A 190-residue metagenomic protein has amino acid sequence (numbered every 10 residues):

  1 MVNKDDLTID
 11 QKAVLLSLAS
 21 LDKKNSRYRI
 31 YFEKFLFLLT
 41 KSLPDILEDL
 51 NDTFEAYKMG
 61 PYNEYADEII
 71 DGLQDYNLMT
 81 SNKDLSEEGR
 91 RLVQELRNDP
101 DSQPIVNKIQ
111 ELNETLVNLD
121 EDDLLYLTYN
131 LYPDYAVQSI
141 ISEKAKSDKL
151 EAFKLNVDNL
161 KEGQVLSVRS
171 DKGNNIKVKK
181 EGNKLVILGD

Functional and structural regions predicted by a protein language model:
M1-D190: Domain-edge interaction signal
